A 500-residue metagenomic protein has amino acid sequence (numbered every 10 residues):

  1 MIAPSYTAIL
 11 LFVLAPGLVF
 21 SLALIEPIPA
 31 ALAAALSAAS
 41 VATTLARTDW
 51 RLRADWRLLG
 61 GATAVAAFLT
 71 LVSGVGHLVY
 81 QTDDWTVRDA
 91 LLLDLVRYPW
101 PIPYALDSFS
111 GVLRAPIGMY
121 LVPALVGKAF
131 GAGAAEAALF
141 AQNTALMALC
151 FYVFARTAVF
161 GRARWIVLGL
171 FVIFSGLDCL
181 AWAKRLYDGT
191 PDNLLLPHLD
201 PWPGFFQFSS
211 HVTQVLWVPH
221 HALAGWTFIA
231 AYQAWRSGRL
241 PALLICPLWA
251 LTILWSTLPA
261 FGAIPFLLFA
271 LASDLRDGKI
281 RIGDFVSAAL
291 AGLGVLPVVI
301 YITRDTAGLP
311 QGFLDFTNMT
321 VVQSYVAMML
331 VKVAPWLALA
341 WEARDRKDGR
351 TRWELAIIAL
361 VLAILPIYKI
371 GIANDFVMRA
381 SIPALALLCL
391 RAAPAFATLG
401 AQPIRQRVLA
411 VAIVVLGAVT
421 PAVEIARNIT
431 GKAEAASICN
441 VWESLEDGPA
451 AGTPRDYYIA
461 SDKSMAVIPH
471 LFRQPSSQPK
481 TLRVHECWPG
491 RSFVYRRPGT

Functional and structural regions predicted by a protein language model:
M1-L11, W50-G61, A163-I166, L240-I245 (+3 more regions): Membrane-interfacial loop-to-transmembrane alpha-helix junctions, especially the N-terminal start
M1-W56, L149: Membrane-embedded, hydrophobic transmembrane alpha-helices
A15-I25, G292-T500: Transmembrane helical bundles and short interhelical boundary loops of multi-pass, membrane-embedded
P16-A23, S40-T44, D55-D83, L146-Y152 (+3 more regions): Transmembrane signal-anchor helices characteristic of membrane glycosylation enzymes that use polyprenol
P16-G17, S21, V212-T213, I229-A234 (+1 more regions): Membrane-interface alpha helices of multi-pass inner-membrane proteins
A39-R47, I229-A234, P265-L267, L271-D274 (+1 more regions): Hydrophobic, aromatic-rich transmembrane alpha-helices and their immediate juxtamembrane boundary segments
V72-T227: Active-site lumenal/periplasmic loops and adjacent helix-entry segments of GT-C-fold, multi-pass membrane
A234-S237, G262-L290: Perimembrane helix-loop-helix junctions
